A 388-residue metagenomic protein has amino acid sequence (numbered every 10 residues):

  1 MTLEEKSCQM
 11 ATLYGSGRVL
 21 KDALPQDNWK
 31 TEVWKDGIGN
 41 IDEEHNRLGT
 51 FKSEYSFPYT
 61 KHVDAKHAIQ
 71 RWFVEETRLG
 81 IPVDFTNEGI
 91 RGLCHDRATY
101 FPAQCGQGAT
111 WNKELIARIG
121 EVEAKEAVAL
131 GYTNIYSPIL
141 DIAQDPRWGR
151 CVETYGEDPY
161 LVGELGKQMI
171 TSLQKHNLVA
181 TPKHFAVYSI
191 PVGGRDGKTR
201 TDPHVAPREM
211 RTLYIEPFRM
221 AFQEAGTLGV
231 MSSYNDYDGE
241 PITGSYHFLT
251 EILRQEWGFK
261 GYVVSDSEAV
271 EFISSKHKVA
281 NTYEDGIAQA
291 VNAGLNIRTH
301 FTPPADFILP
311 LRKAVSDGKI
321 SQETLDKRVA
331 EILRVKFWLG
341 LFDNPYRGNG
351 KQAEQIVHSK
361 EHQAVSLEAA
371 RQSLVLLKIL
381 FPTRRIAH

Functional and structural regions predicted by a protein language model:
M1-H388: Glycoside hydrolase catalytic-domain context in secreted enzymes
